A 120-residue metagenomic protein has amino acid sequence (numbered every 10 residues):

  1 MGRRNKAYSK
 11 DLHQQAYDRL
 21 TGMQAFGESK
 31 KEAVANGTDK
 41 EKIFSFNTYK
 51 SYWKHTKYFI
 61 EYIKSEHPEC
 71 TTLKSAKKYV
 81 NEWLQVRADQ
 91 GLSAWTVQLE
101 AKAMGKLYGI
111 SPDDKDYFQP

Functional and structural regions predicted by a protein language model:
M1-G2, D11: Terminal-proximal segments
R3-R4, L20-P120: N-terminal core-binding DNA-recognition domain of tyrosine recombinases/integrases
